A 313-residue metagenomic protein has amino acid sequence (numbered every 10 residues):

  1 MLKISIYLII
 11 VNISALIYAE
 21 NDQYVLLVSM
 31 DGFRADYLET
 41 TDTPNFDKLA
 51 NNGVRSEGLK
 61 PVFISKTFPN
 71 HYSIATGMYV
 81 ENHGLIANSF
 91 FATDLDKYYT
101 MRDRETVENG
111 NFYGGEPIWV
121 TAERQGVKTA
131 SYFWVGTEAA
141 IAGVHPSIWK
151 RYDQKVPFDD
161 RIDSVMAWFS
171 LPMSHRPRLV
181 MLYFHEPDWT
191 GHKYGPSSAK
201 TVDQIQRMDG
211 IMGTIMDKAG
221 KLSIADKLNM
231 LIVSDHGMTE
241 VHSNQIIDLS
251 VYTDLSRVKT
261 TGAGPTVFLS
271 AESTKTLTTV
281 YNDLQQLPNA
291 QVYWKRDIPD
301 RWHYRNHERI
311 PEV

Functional and structural regions predicted by a protein language model:
N21-L26, N52-S56, N82, R124-A130 (+4 more regions): Loop/turn elements at helix/coil->beta-strand transitions in domains of secreted/extracellular proteins
V25-S29, D36, E57-K60, S73-A75 (+6 more regions): Structural recognition of the beta-strand scaffold that forms the well-ordered cores of secreted hydrolase catalytic
L27, N45, R207-L249: Metal-dependent active-site segment of extracytoplasmic phospho-/sulfohydrolases and closely related
D36-H83: Short, structured active-site-proximal loop/turn typified by the sulfatase FGly-forming signature C/S-X-P-X-R
G77-G195, P288-N289: His/Asp/Glu-rich, glycine-adjacent segments that coordinate divalent cations and/or stabilize oxyanion chemistry on
F158-S170, P187-L228: A long, amphipathic alpha-helix that forms part of the scaffold/cap immediately adjacent to metal-dependent active
T261-V313: Active-site neighborhoods of enzymes that stabilize oxyanions during catalysis
